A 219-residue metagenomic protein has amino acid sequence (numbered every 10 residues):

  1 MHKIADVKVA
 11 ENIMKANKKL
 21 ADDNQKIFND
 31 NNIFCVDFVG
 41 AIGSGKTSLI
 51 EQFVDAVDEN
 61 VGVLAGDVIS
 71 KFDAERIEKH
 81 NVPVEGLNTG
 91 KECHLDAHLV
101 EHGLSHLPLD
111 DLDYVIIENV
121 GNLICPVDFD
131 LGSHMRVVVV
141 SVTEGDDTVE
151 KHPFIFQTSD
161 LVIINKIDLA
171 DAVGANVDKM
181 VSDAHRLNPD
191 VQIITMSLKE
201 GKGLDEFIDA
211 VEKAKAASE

Functional and structural regions predicted by a protein language model:
I4-V39, S44, F53-H134, G145-D147 (+1 more regions): Nucleotide-state-sensitive switch-loop elements of NTP-binding domains
A5, A16-K18, N31, F38 (+4 more regions): Conserved N-terminal glycine/acidic-rich loop preference
T47: Walker A/P-loop
L87-G90, V140, N165: Short beta->alpha connector loops at strand-helix junctions that form conserved, small/polar/Pro-enriched
P126-S133, V142-D190: Conserved C-terminal guanine-recognition region of P-loop GTPase G domains, centered on the G4
L169-E219: Canonical P-loop GTPase G-domain recognition
